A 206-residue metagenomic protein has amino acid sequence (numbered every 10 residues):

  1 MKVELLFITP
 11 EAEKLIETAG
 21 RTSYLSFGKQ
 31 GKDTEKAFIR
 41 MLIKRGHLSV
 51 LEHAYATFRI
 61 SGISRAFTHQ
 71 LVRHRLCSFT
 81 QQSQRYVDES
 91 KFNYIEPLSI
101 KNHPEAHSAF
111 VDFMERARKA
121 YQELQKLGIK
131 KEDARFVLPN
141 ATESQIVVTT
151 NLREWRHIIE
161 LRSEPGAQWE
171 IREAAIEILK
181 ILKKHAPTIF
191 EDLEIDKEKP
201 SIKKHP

Functional and structural regions predicted by a protein language model:
M1-P206: Family-specific signature for flavin-dependent thymidylate synthase
